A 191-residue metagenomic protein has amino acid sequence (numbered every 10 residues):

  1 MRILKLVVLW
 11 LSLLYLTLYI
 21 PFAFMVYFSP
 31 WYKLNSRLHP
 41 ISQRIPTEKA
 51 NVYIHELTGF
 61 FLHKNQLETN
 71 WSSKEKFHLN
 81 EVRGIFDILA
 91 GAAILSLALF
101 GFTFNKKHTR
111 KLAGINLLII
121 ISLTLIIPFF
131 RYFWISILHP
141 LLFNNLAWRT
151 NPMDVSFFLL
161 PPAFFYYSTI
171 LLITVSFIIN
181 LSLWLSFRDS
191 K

Functional and structural regions predicted by a protein language model:
M1-Y32: Hydrophobic secretory-pathway targeting helix
R2-V7, L97-S136, L181-K191: Juxtamembrane interface at the cytosolic side of transmembrane helices
L6-L14, I115, T124, L171-S176: Hydrophobic alpha-helical membrane-embedded or membrane-associated segments
L14-T17, P21, A90-K107, S168-K191: Transmembrane alpha-helical segments in integral membrane proteins
F22-E81: Interfacial loop at the N-terminal end of multi-pass membrane proteins
F60-L95, A163-L172: Individual transmembrane alpha-helix segments
F129-N151: Juxtamembrane non-transmembrane "cap" segments at the membrane-aqueous interface of multi-pass membrane proteins
N144-F164: Short, membrane-exposed interhelical loops at transmembrane-helix boundaries
